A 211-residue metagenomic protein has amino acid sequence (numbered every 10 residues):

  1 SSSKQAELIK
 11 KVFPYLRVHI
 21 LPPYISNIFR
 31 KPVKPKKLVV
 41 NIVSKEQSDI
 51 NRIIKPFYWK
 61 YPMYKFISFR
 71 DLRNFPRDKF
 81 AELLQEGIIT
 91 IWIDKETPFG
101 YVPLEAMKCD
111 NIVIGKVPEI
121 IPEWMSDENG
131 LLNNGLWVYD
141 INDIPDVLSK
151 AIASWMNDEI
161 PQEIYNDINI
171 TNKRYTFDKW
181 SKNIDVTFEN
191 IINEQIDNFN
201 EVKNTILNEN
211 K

Functional and structural regions predicted by a protein language model:
E7-F80: Conserved catalytic-core segment of nucleotide-activated headgroup transferases in glycan assembly
A81, L104-K108, P122-E123: Short alpha-helical segment that forms part of, or immediately flanks, the ligand-binding pocket in carbohydrate-active
A81-G87: Short alpha-helical donor nucleotide-sugar binding micro-motif in glycosyltransferases
I88, D110: A short alpha->beta transition loop at the rim of the catalytic pocket in nucleotide-sugar-dependent
K95: Aromatic "clamp/platform" in nucleotide-sugar-dependent glycosyltransferases that forms part of the donor/acceptor
I112-K116: Short hydrophobic beta-strand element within catalytic cores of glycosyltransferases and related nucleotide-activated
E123-I152: Change "using UDP/GDP/dTDP sugars" to "using nucleotide sugars
M156-N210: A charged, aromatic-enriched C-terminal amphipathic alpha-helix characteristic of glycosyltransferases across folds
